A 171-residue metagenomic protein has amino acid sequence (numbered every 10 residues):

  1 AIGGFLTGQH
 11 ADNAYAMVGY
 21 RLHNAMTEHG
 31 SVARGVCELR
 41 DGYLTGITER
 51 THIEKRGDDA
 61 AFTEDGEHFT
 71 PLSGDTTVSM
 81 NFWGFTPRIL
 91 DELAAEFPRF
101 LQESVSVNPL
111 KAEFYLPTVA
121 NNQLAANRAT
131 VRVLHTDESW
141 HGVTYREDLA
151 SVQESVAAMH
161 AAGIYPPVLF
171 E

Functional and structural regions predicted by a protein language model:
A1-W83, P87: Conserved core of the sugar-phosphate nucleotidyltransferase
H29, R50, A95-E96, S155: Residue-level signal for well-ordered alpha-helical positions
L39, H135-T136: Generic beta-strand structural signal
G84, R88, K111-T118, E147: Conserved active-site and cofactor/substrate-binding residues in soluble primary-metabolism enzymes
L90-E92: Active-site-proximal loop/helix segment associated with metal-binding centers of metalloenzymes
A94-A129: A C-terminal functional module that forms or caps the active site or interfaces directly with catalytic machinery
A112, L134, T144: Conserved metal-phosphate-binding beta-hairpin within the catalytic cores of diverse ATP-dependent phosphoryl-transfer
N127-T130, E138-E171: Hydrophobic helical membrane-anchoring modules
